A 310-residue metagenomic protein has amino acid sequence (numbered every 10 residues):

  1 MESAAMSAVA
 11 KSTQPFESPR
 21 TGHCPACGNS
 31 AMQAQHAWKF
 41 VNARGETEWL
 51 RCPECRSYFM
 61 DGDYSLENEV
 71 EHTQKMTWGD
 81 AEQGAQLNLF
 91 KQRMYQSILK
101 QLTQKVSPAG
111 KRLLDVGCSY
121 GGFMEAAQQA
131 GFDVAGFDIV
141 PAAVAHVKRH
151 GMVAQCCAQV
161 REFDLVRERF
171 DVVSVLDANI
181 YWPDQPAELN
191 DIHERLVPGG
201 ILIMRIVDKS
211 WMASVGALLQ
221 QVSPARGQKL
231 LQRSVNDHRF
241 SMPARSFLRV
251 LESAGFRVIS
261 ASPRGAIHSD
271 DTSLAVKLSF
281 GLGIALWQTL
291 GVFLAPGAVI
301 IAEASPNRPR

Functional and structural regions predicted by a protein language model:
E2-L176, Q185-L189, P263, T272 (+2 more regions): Conserved N-terminal segment of class I S-adenosyl-L-methionine
V175, P183-D191, I201-N307: S-adenosyl-L-methionine-dependent methyltransferase catalytic module, highlighting the catalytic core
I180: Catalytic acidic motif of RecA-like/P-loop NTPases
E194: Basic phosphate/pyrophosphate-binding loop/patch that engages nucleotide-derived ligands
